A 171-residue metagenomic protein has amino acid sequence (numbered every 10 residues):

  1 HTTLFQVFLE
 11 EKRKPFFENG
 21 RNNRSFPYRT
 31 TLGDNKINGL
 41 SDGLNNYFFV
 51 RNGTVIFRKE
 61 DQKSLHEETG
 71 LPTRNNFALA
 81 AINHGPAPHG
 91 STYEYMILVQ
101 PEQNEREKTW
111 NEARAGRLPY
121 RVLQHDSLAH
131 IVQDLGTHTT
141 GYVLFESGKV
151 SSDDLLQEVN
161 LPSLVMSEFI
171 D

Functional and structural regions predicted by a protein language model:
H1-D171: Terminal accessory/anchoring regions of large secretory-pathway or extracellular enzymes
